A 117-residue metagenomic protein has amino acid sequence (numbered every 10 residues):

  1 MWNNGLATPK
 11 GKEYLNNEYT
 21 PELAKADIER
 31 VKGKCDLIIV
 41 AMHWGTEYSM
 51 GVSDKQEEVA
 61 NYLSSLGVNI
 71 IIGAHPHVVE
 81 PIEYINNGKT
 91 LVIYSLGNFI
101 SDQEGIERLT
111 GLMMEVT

Functional and structural regions predicted by a protein language model:
M1-T117: Acidic, metal/ion-coordinating pockets
